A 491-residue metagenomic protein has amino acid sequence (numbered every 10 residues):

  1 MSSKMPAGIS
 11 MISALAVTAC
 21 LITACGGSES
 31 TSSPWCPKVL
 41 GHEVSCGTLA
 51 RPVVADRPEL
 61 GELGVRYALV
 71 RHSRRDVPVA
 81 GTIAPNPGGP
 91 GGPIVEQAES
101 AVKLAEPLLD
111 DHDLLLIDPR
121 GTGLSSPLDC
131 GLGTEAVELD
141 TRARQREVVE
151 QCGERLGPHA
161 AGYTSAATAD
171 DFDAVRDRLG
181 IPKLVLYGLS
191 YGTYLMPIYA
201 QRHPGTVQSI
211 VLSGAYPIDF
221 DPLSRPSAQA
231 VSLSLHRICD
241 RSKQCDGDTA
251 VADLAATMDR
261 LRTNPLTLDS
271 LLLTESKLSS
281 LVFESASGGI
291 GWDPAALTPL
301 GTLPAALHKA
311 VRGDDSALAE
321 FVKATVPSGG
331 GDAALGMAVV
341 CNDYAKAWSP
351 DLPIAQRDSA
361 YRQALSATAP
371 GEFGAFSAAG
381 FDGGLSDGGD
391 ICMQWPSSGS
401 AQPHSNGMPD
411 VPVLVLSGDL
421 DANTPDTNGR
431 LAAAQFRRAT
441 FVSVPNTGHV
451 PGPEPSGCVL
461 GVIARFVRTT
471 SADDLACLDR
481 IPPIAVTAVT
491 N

Functional and structural regions predicted by a protein language model:
M1-S28, F172: Secretory targeting and sorting signals
P6-I12, P299, L303, A334 (+1 more regions): Generic alpha-helix initiation/capping and coil-helix boundary signal
A16, I22, L109, T298-G301: Compositionally biased amphipathic helical and low-complexity segments enriched in hydrophobic
V17, L21, G88-G91, L307-D315 (+1 more regions): Compositionally biased, low-hydrophobicity segments enriched in charged and small polar residues
G27-L278, Y344, W348-N491: Gly/Pro-rich cap/lid or specificity-loop segments adjacent to the active site
D240-K346: Alpha/beta-hydrolase-fold enzymes
